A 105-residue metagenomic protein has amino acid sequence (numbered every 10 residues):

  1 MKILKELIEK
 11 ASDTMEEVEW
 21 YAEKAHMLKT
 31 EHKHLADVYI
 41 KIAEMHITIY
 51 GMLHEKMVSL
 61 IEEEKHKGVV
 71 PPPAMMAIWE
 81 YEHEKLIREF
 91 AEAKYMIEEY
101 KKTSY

Functional and structural regions predicted by a protein language model:
M1-Y105: Iron-associated oxidoreductase/ferritin-like identity signal
